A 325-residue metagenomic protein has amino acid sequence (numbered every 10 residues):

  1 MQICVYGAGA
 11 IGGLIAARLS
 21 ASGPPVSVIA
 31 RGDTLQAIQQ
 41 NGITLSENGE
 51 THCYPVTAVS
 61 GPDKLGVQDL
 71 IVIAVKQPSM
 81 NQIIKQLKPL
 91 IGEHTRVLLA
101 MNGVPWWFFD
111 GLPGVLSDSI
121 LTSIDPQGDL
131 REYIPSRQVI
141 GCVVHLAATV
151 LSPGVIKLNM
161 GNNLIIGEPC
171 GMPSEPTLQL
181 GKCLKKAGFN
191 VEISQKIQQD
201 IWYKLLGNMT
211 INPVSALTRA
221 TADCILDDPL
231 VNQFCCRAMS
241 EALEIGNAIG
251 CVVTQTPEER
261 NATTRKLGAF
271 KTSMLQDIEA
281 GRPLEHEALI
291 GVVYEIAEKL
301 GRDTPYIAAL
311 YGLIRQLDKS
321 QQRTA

Functional and structural regions predicted by a protein language model:
M1-E50: NAD(P)+-binding Rossmann beta1-loop-alpha1 motif at the extreme N-terminus of oxidoreductases
A37, L90, R131-A147, L151-K204 (+1 more regions): Internal alpha-helical scaffold of NAD(P)-dependent oxidoreductase catalytic cores
H52-P55, V59-L151: Rossmann-like NAD(P)(H) cofactor-binding subdomain of soluble oxidoreductases
I91, P105-L116, I156-G167, R219-C224 (+1 more regions): Helix-loop-beta segment of a Rossmann-like dinucleotide-binding subdomain
C224, N232-A325: NAD(P)-dependent Rossmann-like dehydrogenase/reductase catalytic/cofactor-binding core
